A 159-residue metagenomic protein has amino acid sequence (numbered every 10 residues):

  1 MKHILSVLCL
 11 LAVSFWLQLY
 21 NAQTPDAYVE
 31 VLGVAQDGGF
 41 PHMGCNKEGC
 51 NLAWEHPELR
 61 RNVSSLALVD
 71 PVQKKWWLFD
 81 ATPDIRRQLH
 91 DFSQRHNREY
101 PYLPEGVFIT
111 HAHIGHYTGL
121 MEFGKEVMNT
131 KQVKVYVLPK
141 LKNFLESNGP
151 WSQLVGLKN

Functional and structural regions predicted by a protein language model:
M1-T24: Bacterial Sec-dependent N-terminal signal peptides
Q23-N159: Binuclear metal-dependent hydrolase catalytic cores
